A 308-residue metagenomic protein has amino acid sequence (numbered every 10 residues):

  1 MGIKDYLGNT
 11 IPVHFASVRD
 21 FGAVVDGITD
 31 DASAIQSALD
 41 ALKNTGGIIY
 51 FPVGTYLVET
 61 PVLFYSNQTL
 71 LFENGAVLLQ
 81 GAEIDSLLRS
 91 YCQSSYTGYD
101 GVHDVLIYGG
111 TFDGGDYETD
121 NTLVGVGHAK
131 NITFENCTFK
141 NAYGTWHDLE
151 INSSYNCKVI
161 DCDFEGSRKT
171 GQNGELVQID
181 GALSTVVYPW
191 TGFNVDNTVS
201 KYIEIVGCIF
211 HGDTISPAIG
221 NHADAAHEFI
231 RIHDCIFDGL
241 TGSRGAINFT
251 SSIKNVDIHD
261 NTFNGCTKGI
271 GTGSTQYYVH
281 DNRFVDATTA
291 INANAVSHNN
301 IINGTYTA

Functional and structural regions predicted by a protein language model:
M1-F15: Short, low-complexity N-terminal tether/leader segments at secretion or assembly junctions of large, surface-exposed
V18-P52: Acidic Gly/Asp/Thr-rich repetitive segments characteristic of extracellular carbohydrate-active and adhesion proteins
D40-N44, L63, F139, E150: Residue-level signal for alpha-helix termini/capping positions
N44-D85, F112: N-terminal extracellular ligand-recognition/capping segment immediately after the signal peptide
E59, A82-G98, D116-V126, N141-I151 (+5 more regions): Extracellular beta-strand/beta-solenoid scaffold signature
P61-T69, I151-N156, A225, Q276: Short, surface-exposed basic-aromatic patches at helix termini and helix-loop junctions that form
T69-L71, T97-G101: Hydrophobic or amphipathic alpha-helical targeting/insertion segments
E73-A76, H103-G114, K130-N141, Y155-R168 (+6 more regions): Right-handed parallel beta-helix
